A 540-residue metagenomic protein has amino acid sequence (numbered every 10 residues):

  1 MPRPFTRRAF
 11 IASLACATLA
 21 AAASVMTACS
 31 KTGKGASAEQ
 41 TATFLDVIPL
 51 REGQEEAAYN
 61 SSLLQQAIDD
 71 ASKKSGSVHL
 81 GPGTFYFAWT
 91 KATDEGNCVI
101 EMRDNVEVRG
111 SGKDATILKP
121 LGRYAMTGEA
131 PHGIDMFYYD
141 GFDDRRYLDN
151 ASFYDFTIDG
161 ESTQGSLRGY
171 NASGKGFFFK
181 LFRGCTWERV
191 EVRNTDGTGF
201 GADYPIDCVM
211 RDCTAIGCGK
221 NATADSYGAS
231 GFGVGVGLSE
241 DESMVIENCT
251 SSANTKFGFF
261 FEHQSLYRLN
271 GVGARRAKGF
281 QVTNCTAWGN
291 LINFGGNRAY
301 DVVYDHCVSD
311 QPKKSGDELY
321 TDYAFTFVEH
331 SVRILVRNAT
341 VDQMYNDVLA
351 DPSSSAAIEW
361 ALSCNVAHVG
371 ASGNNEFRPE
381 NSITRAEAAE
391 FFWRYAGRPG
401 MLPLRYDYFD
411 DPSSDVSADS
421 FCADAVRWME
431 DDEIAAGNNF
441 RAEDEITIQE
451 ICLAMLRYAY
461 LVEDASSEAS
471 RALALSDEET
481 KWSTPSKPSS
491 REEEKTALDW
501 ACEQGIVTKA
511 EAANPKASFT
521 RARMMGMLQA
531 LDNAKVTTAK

Functional and structural regions predicted by a protein language model:
P2-T18: N-terminal secretory signal peptides and thylakoid transit peptides that target proteins across membranes
R7-I11, I451, M524: N-terminal export leaders
G33-Q66, T84: Right-handed parallel beta-helix/beta-solenoid
A58-S61, Q65, D69, K73-E107 (+2 more regions): N-terminal extracellular ligand-recognition/capping segment immediately after the signal peptide
L64, K91-V99, R123-R145, G165-F178 (+5 more regions): Extracellular beta-strand/beta-solenoid scaffold signature
N105-R109, D114, D149-G160, R183-N194 (+7 more regions): Right-handed parallel beta-helix
M344-A356, H368-A389, W393-A423, E430-Q449 (+3 more regions): Feature responds to low-complexity, polar/acidic, surface-exposed segments characteristic of secreted/exported proteins
